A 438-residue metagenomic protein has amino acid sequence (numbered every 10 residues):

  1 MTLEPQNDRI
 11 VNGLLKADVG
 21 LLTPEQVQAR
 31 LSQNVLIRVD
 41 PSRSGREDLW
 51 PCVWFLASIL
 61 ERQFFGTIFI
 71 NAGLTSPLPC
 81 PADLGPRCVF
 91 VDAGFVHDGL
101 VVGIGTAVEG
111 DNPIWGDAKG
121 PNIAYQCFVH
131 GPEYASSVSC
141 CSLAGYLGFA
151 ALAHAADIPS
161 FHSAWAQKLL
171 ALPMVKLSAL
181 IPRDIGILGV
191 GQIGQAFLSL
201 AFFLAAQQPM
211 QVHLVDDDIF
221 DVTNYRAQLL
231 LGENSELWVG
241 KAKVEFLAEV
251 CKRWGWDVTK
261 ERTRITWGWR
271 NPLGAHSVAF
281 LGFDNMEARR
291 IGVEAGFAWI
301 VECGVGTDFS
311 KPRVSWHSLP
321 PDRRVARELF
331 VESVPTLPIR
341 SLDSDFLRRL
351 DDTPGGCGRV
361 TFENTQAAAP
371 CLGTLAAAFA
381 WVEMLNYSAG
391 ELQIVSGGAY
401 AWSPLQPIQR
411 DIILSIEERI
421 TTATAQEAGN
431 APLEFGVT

Functional and structural regions predicted by a protein language model:
M1-P159, W165, W256-T259, T266-A376 (+2 more regions): E1/E1-like adenylate-forming module used to activate ubiquitin-like modifiers and sulfur-carrier proteins
T23-F64, K168-D221: Glycine-rich adenosine-cofactor-binding loop
E61-V89, M210-G255: Glycine-rich phosphate-binding loop and adjoining beta1-alpha1-beta2 segment of Rossmann-like nucleotide-binding folds
I123-A124, I158-K176, I219-K241: Short, flexible helix-coil linker/hinge segments at the edges of structured domains or between repeats
I185-L188, F197, F202, D221-V222 (+3 more regions): Compact recognition or signaling/catalytic modules
A201-A205, L229, S388: Active-site catalytic pocket residues across diverse enzymes, especially alpha/beta-hydrolases
A380, M384: Long C-terminal interaction/binding lobes of large macromolecular proteins
